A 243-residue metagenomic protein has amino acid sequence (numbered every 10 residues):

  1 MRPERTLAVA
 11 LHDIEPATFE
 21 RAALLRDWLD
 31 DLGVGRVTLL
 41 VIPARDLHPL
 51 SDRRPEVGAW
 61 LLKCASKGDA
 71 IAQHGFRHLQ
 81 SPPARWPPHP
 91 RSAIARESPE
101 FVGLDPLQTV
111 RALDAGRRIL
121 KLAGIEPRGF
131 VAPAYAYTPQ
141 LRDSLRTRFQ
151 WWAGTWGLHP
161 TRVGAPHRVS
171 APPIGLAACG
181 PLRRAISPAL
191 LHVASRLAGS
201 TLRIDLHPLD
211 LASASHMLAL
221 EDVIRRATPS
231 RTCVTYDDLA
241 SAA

Functional and structural regions predicted by a protein language model:
M1-A70, M217: Active-site beta->alpha N-cap acidic-glycine motif
R2, V37-T38, W152-A153, T201 (+1 more regions): C-terminal domain-boundary segment and adjacent tail
L7-L11, V37-L39, I71-H74, P127-F130 (+4 more regions): Hydrophobic faces of well-ordered beta-strands that scaffold small-molecule active sites in alpha/beta enzyme cores
I14-R21, I42-E56, L79, V131-Q140 (+3 more regions): Acidic-and-aromatic substrate-binding clefts and catalytic sites of carbohydrate-active enzymes
C64, D69-P87: Short, solvent-exposed beta-strand-terminating loops
A84-D105: Active-site gating loops and adjacent loop-to-helix segments of metal-dependent hydrolytic enzymes
F101-S170, I174, M217-L218: Catalytic domains of cell-wall/extracellular-matrix polysaccharide-remodeling enzymes, centered on de-N-acetylation
H167-A212: A conserved mid-domain beta-alpha-beta active-site/ligand-binding segment of alpha/beta enzyme cores
